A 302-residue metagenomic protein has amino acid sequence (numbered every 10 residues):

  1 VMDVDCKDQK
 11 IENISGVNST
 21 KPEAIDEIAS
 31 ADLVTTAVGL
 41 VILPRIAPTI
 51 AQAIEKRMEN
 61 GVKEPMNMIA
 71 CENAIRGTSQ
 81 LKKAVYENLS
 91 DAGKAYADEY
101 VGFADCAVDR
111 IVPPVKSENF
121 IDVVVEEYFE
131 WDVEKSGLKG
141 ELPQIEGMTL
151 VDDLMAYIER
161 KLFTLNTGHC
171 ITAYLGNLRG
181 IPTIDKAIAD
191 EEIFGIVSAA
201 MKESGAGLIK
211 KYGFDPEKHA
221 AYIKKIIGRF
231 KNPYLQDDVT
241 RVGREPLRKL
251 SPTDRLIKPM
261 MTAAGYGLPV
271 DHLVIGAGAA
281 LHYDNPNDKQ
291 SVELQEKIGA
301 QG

Functional and structural regions predicted by a protein language model:
V1-G302: Substrate/ligand-engaging "lid" and interaction regions
